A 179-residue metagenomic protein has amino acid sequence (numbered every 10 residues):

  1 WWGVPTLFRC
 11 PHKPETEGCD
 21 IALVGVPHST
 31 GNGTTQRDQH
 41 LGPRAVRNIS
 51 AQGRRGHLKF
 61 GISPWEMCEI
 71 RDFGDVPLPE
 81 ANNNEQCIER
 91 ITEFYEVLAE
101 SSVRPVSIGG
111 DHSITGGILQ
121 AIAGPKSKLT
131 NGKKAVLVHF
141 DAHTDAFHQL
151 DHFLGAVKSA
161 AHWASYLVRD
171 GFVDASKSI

Functional and structural regions predicted by a protein language model:
W1-I179: Conserved alpha-helical scaffold segments that buttress catalytic/binding sites
